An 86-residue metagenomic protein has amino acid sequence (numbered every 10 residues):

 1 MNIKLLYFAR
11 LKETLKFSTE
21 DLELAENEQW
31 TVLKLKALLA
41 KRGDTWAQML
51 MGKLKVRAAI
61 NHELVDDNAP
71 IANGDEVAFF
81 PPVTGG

Functional and structural regions predicted by a protein language model:
M1-G85: Ubiquitin-like/PB1-type beta-grasp interaction modules and other compact soluble beta-rich domains
